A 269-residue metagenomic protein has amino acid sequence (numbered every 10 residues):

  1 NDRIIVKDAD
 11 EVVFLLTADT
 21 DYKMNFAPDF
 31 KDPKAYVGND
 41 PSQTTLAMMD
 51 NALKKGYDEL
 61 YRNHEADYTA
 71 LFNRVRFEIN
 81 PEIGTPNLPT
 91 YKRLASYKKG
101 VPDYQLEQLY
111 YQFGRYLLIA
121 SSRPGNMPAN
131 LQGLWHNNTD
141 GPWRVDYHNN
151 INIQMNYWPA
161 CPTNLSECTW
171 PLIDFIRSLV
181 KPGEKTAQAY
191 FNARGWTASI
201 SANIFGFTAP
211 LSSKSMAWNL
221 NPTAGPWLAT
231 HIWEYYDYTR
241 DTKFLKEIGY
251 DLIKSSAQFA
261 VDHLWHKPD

Functional and structural regions predicted by a protein language model:
N1-Y147, L165-T186: Acidic/polar, glycine-enriched structural segments that form the non-catalytic walls/loops of the carbohydrate-binding
Y91, I153-Q154: Residue-level signal for cytosolic alpha-helical hairpin/rod architecture
R115, E234-D237: Residue-level recognition of tetratricopeptide repeat
S122-N152, W158-T230, Y236, K243-I248 (+2 more regions): Helix-terminus loop motifs that line ligand-binding clefts
